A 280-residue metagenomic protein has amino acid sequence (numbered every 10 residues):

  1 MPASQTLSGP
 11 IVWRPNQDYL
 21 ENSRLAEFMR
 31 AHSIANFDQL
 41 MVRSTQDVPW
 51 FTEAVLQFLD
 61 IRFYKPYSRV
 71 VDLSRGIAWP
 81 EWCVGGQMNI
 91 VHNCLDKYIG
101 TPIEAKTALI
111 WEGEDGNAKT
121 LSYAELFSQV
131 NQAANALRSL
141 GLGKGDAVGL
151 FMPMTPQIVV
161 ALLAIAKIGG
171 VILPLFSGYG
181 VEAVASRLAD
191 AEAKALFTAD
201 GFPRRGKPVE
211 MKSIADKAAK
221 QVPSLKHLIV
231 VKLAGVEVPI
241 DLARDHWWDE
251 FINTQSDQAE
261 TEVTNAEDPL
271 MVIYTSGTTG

Functional and structural regions predicted by a protein language model:
P2-W82: N-terminal amphipathic, basic-rich helices that act as targeting or association modules
L25-A26, R30-H32, C94-S122, K232 (+1 more regions): AMP-dependent adenylate-forming
Q39-R43, V91, A105, L109-L163 (+2 more regions): Conserved AMP-binding/adenylate-forming core of the ANL superfamily
R43-T45, E53-Y67, V84-A108, E267: A short N-terminal helical cap/helix-turn-helix that marks the beginning of AMP-binding/adenylate-forming
A105-T107, I229-V230, D241-Y274: Conserved pre-ATP/AMP-binding loop-to-beta segment of ANL
K119-A124, E262, L270-G280: Conserved AMP-binding A3 loop
V148, G169, T278: Conserved G/P- and acidic residue-centered "switch" motifs that form tight phosphate/ATP-binding loops in soluble
K167-E250: Structural core segment of the AMP-binding/adenylate-forming
